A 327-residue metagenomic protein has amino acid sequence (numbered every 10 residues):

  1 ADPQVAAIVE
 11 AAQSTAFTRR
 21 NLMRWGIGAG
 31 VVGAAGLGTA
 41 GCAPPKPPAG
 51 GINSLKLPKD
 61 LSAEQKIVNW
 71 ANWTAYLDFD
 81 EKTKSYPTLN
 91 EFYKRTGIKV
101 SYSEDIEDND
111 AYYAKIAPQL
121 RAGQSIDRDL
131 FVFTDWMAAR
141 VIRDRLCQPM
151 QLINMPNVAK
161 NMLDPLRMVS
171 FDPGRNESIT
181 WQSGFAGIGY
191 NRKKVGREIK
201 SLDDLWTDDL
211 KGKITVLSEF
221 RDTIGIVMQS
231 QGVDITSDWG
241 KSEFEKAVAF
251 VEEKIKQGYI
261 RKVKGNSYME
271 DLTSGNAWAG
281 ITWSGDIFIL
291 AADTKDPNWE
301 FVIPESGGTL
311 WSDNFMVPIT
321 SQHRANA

Functional and structural regions predicted by a protein language model:
A1-T18, G33-A35: N-terminal secretory signal peptides
S14-M23, A40: Twin-arginine (Tat) signal peptide motif
A43-A49: Bacterial lipoprotein signal-peptidase II cleavage site
S54-A139: Early extracytoplasmic/lumenal segment of secretory-pathway proteins
K59, Q124-F133, Q148-I188, K213: A structural signal for short loop-to-beta-strand junctions that line the ligand-binding cleft of periplasmic/secreted
A138-A139, T215-E219, T223, V227 (+1 more regions): Ligand-binding pocket segment of bilobal, Venus flytrap-like solute-binding proteins
G187-K194, Q229-G232, W311-H323: A bilobed periplasmic-binding-protein/Venus flytrap-type ligand-binding module shared by bacterial periplasmic
T282, D286, A292-A327: Extracytoplasmic/periplasmic substrate-recognition and gating elements
